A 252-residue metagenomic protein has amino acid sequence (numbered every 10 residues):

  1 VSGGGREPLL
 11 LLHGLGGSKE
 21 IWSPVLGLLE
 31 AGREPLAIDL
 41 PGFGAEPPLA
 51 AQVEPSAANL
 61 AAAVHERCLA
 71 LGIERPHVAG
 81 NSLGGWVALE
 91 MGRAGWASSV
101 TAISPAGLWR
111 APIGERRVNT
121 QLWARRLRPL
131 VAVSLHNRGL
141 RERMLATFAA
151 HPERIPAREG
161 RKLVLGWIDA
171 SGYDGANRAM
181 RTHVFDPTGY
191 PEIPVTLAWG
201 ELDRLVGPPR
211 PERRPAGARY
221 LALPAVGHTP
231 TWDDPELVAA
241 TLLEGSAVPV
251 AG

Functional and structural regions predicted by a protein language model:
S2-P47: Conserved HGGG/HGGXW glycine-rich cap/lid loop of the alpha/beta-hydrolase fold
H13-L15, P76, G80-G85, G200: Conserved alpha/beta-hydrolase "nucleophile elbow" surrounding the catalytic nucleophile
S23-P24, L36-A79, L83: Active-site loop/oxyanion-hole signature of alpha/beta-hydrolase fold enzymes
G27, P194-V226, W232: Conserved loop-alpha-helix segment in the C-terminal half of the alpha/beta-hydrolase fold that carries the catalytic
V87-M91: Hydrolases whose catalytic domains are alpha/beta-hydrolase-1, hotdog thioesterase, or metallo-beta-lactamase-like
R93-L130: Flexible "cap/lid" loop of the alpha/beta hydrolase fold
A102, V133-G189: Conserved alpha/beta-hydrolase catalytic His-Asp/Glu region
A216-G252: Catalytic active-site module of serine/aspartate enzymes centered on a nucleophile-bearing elbow/loop
